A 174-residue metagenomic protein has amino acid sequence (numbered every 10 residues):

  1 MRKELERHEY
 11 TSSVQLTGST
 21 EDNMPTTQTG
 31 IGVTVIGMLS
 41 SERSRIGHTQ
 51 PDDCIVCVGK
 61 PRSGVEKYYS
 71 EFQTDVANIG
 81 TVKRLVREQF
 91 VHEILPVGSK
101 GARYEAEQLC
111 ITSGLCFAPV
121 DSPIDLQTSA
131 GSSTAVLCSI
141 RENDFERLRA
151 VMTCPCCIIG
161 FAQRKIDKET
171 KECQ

Functional and structural regions predicted by a protein language model:
M1-R62: Glycine-rich anion-binding loops of enzyme active sites
R2-E4, V65-Y68, K171: Charged/polar, low-hydrophobicity segments characteristic of intrinsically disordered regions and flexible loops
L5, D53-V58, A77-G80, L115-A118 (+1 more regions): Short, surface-exposed linear patches
H8, T27, E88-H92, V97-Q174: Glycine-/charge-enriched secondary-structure boundary and capping motifs
S13-G18, G37-S40, V76, F117-D121 (+1 more regions): Short amphipathic alpha-helical surface micro-motifs
T17-S19, E71, K83, S122-I124: Residue-level detector of functional hotspots within protein domains
G30-V35, I46-R87, H92-C110: Conserved mixed alpha/beta catalytic, RNA-binding, or beta-rich assembly cores of soluble enzyme, regulatory
S40-R43, R62-V65, D144-E146, I166: Short, acidic Gly/Pro/Ser/Thr-rich loop/turn segments
